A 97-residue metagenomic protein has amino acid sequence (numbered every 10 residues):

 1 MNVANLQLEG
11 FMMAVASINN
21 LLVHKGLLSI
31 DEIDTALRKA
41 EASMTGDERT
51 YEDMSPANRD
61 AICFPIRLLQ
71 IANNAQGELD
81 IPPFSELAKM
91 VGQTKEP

Functional and structural regions predicted by a protein language model:
M1-R38, N73-N74, L79, Q93-K95: Long, leucine- and charge-enriched amphipathic alpha-helices that form heptad-repeat coiled-coil/leucine-zipper-like
L37-P97: Low-complexity intrinsically disordered segments
